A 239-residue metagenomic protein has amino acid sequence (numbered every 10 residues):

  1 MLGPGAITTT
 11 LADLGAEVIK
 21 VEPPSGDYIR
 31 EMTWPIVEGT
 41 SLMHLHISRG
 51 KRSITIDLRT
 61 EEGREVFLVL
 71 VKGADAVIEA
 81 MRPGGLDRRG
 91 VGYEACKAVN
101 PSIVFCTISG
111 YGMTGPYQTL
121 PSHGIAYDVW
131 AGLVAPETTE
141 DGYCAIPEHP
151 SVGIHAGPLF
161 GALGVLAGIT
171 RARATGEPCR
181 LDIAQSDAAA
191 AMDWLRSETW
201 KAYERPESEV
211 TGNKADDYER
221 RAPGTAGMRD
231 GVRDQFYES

Functional and structural regions predicted by a protein language model:
M1-E177: N-terminal helix-loop segment corresponding to the beta1-alpha1 unit of nucleotide/adenylate-binding folds
G124, W130-S239: Acidic, glycine-rich segments within the central catalytic cores of soluble metabolic enzymes that bind/position
